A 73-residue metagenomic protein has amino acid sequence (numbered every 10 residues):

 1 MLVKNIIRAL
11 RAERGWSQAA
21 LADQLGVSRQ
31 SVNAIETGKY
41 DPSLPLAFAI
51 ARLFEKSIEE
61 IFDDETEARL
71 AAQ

Functional and structural regions predicted by a protein language model:
N5-Q24: Short basic helix-loop element that most often maps to the first helix and adjoining turn of HTH DNA-binding modules
R8, P42, E65-A68: Short linear/disordered segments characteristic of secreted peptide precursors and small low-complexity proteins
V27-Y40: Recognition helix of helix-turn-helix/homeodomain-like DNA-binding domains that insert into the DNA major groove
P45-E60: DNA major-groove recognition helix of helix-turn-helix/homeodomain DNA-binding modules
R52, F62-Q73: Short, charged recognition helix plus adjacent turn of helix-turn-helix-like nucleic-acid-binding domains
